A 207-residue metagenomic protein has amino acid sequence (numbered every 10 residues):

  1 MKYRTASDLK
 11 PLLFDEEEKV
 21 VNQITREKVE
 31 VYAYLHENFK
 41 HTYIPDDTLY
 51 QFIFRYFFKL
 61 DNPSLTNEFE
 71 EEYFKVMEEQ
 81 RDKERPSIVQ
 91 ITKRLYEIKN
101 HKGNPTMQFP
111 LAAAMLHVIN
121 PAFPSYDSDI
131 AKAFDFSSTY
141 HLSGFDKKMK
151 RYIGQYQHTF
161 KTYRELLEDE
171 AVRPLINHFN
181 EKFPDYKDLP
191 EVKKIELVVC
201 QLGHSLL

Functional and structural regions predicted by a protein language model:
M1-G103, P121-L207: An N-terminal alpha-helical hairpin/helix-loop-helix interaction module that forms a charged, gly/pro-flexible surface
A112-A114: Cytochrome P450 catalytic-core helices
